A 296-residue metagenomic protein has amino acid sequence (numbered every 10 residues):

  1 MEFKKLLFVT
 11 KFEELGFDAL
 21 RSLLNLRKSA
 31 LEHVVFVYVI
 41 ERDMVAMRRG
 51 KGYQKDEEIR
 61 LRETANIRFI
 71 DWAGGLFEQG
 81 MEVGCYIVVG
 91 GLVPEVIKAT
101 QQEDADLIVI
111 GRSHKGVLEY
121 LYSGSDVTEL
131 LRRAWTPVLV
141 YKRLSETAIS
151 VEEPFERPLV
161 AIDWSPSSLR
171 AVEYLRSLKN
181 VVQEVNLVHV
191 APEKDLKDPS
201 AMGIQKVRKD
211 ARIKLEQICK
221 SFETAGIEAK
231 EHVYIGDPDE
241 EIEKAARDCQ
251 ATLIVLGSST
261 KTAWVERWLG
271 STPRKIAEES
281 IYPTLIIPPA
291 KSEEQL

Functional and structural regions predicted by a protein language model:
M1, G74-I108, E223-I254, T262 (+1 more regions): Structural beta-alpha unit
M1-Y53, P154-A201, S221-A225, E279: Small/aliphatic-rich secondary-structure junction motif
V35-V37, G84-V88, L139, N186-V188 (+2 more regions): General small-molecule cofactor/ligand-binding pocket signal
Y38, R112, H189-A191, G257-S259 (+1 more regions): Short secondary-structure boundary segments
Q54-I67, I204-D210: A short acidic, glycine-rich active-site loop that binds or catalyzes chemistry on phosphate/adenosine moieties
V109-R112, V138-R143, T284-P288: Short beta-strand elements of ligand-binding domains
I110-R132, E153, L256-E279, E293-L296: Glycine-rich, Arg-bearing micro-motifs that act as flexible, cationic patches
V127-T147: Short, structured interface segments
